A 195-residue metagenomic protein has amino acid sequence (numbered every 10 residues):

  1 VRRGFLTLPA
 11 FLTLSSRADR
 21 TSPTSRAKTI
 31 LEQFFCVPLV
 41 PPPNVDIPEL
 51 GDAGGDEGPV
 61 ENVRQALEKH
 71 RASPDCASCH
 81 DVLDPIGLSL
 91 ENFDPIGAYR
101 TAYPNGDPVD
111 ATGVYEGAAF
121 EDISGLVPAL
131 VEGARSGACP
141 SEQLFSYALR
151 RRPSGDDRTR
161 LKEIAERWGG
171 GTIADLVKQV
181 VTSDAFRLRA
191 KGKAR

Functional and structural regions predicted by a protein language model:
V1-A148, R158-I173, K178-R195: Active-site substrate-binding loop specific to GH73 endo-beta-N-acetylglucosaminidase modules in bacterial autolysins
